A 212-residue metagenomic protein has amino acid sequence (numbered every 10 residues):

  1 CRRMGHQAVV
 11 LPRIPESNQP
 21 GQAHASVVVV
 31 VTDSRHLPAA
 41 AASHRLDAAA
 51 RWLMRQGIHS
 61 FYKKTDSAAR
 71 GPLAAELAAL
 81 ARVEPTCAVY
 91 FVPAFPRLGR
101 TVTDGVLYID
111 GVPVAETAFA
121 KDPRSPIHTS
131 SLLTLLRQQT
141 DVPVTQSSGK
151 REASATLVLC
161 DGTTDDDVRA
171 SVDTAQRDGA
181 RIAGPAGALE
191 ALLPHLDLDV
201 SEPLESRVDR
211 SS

Functional and structural regions predicted by a protein language model:
R3-G5, G179: Soluble secreted/lumenal catalytic domains with histidine-centered metal-binding or acid-base catalytic motifs
G5-L11, S26, L37-A42, D47-F61 (+1 more regions): Cap/lid and interdomain-hinge subdomains that line or gate substrate/regulatory clefts in soluble alpha/beta enzymes
E16-A40: N-terminal beta-loop-helix "entrance" segment that forms/cooperates in small-molecule cofactor or anionic ligand
E16-N18, P96-R100, A188-A191: Short gly/pro/ser/thr-enriched loop/turn and capping motifs at secondary-structure boundaries
P20-H24, R51-G57, R207-S211: Glycine-rich phosphate/diphosphate-binding loops that line cofactor/substrate pockets in enzymes
D33, L159-D165, P185-G187, S212: Structural motif
D173-Q176: Glycine-rich ThDP/TPP pyrophosphate-binding loop and its adjacent helix/strand module within ThDP-dependent enzymes
I182-S212: Acidic, glycine-rich loop-and-beta core segments that form the ion-binding/anion-interacting portion of active sites
